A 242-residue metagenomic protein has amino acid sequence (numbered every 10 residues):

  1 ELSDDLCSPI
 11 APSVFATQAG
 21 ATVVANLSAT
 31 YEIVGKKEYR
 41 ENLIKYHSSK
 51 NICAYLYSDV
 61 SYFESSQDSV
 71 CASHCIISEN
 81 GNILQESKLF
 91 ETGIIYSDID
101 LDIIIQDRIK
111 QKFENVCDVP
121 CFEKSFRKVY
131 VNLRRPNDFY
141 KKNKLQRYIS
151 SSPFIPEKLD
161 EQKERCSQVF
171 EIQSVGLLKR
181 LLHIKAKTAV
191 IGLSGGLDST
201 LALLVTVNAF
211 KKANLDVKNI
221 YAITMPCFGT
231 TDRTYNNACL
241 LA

Functional and structural regions predicted by a protein language model:
E1, L56, I76, D98 (+1 more regions): Residues in well-ordered beta-strands of folded domains
E1-D4, I94-L181: Flexible inter-domain linker/hinge segments
D5, R135, E161-A242: ATP-dependent adenylation/nucleotidyltransferase module used to activate substrates
C7-I95: CN hydrolase (nitrilase-like) catalytic-core segments centered on the catalytic cysteine and neighboring Lys/Glu
I10, I103, L201: Solvent-exposed, flexible loop/coil residues
V24-L27, S150-I155, K185-A186, N219: Short acidic (Asp/Glu) and glycine-rich catalytic loops that position anionic groups and cofactors
G35-E38, S66-C71, K88, R108-K110 (+2 more regions): Short acidic, glycine/serine/threonine-rich loops at helix termini
